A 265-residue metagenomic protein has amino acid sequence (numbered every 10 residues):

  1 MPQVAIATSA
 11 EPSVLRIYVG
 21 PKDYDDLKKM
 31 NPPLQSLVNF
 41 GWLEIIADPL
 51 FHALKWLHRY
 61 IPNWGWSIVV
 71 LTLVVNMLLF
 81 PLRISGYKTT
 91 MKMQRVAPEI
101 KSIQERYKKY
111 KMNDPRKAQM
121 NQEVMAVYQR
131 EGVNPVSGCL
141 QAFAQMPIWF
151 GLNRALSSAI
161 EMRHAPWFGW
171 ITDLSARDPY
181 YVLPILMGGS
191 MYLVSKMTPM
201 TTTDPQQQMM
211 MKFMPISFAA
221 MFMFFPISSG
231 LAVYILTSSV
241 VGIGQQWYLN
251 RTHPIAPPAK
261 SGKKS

Functional and structural regions predicted by a protein language model:
M1-S265: Helix-loop-helix
